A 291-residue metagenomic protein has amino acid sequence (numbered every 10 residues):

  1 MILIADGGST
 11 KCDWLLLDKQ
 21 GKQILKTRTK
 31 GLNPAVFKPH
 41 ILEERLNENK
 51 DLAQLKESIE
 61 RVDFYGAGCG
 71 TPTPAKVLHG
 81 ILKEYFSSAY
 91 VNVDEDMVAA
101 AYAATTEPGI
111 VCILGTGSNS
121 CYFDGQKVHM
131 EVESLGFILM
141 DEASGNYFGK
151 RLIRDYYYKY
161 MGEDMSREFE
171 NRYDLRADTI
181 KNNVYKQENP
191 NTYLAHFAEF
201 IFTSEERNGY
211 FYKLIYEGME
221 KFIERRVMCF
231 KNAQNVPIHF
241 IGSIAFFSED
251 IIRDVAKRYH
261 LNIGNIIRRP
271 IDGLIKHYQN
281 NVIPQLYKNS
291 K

Functional and structural regions predicted by a protein language model:
M1-V62, I81, A104-I110, I153-K291: ATP-binding/phosphotransfer module of carbohydrate and carboxylate kinases, centering on a glycine-rich
G70-R167, S290: Phosphate-binding/catalytic loop of phosphoryl-transfer enzymes
